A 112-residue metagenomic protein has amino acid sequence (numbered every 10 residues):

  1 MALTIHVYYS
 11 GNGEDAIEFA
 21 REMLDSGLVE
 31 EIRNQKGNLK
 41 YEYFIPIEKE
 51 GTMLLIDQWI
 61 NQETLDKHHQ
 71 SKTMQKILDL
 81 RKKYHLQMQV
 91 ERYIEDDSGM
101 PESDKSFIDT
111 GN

Functional and structural regions predicted by a protein language model:
M1-T4, N34-G37, L55, M88-E91: Short N-terminal helix-initiation segments at or just after the protein's N-terminus
L3-S10, K40-S71: Short, well-ordered beta-strand segments in beta-rich or mixed alpha/beta enzyme and ligand-binding folds
T4-H6, E22, R92-I94: Generic alpha-helical hydrophobic packing signal
N12-E14, E95: Generic structural motif
E14-L39, T73-I77: Short amphipathic alpha-helical segments
A16-E18, T52, T64, G99: Intrinsically disordered, low-complexity acidic/polar segments
Y43-G51, K76-N112: Glycine-rich beta-strand-turn "strand-cap" elements at beta-sheet edges
